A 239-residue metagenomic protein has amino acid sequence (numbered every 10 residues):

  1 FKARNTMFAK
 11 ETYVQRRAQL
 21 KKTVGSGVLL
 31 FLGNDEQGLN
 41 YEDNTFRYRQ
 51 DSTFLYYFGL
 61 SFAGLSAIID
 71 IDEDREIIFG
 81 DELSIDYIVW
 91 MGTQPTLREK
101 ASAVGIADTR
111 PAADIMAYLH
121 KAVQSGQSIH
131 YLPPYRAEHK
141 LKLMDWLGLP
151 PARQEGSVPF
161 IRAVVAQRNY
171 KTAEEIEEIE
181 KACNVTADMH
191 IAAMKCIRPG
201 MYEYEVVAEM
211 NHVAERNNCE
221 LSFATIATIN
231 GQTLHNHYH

Functional and structural regions predicted by a protein language model:
F1-A187: A composition/biophysics-driven feature that prefers long, compositionally simple stretches
K10, N169, C196-G200, H235-H239: Hydrophobic alpha-helical scaffolding
V24, D35, A193-M194, N211 (+1 more regions): Gly/Pro-rich turn-and-neighbor structural signature
E42-Y48, V158-A163, M201-H239: Short catalytic-site patches enriched in acidic/histidine residues that coordinate or position cofactors/metals
A122-Q124, V185-D188, R198-P199, R216-L221: Secondary-structure boundary elements
Y131-L132, F160, H190-M194, T225-A227: Short beta-strands and strand-loop turn motifs
V165, I191-K195, G231-Q232: A broad detector of the eukaryotic-type serine/threonine protein kinase catalytic domain
Y170, E174-E177, K181, D188-E209: A charged, amphipathic alpha-helical module
